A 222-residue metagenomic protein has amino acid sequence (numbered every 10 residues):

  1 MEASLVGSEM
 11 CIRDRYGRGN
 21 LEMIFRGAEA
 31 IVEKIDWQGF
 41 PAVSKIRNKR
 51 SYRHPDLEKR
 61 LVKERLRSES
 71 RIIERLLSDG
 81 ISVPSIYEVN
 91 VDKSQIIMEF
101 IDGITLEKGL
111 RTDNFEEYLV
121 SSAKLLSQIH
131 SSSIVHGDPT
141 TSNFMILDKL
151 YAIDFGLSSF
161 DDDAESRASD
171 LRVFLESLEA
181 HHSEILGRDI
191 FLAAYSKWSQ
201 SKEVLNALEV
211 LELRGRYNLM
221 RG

Functional and structural regions predicted by a protein language model:
M1-D14, S85-E88, E107: Single conserved hydrophobic/aromatic residue that forms the stacking wall/gate of nucleotide- or nucleobase-binding
R15-M23: Conserved N-terminal boundary motif of the eukaryotic protein kinase catalytic domain
E22, R26-R67: ATP-binding glycine-rich loop module of kinase domains
K34-W37, I46, E88, F100 (+1 more regions): Conserved hydrophobic "DFG−1" position in protein kinase catalytic cores
V62-L66, L77, I81-S122: Conserved structural core of kinase catalytic domains
I73-I81, E107-S142, L147-L150, L171 (+1 more regions): Conserved kinase catalytic-core helix
Y151-G222: C-lobe/activation-segment region of protein kinase-like
